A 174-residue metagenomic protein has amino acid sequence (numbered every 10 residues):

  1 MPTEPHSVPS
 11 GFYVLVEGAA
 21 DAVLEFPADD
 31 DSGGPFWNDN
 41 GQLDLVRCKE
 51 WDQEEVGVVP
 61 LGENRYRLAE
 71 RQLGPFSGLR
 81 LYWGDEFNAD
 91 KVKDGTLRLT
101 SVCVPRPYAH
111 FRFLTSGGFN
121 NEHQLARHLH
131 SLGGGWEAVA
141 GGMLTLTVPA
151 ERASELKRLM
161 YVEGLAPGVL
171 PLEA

Functional and structural regions predicted by a protein language model:
P2-W51: Extended boundary segments
P9-S10, V102-G117, L144-L146: Short glycine-/aliphatic-rich beta-strand segments at the starts of folded cytosolic domains
L61-Q72: Short, structured beta-strand/loop micro-motifs enriched in basic residues and often containing a Trp
V92-V104: Short, Lys/Arg- and Gly-enriched loop/turn segments at beta-strand edges
F119-A174: Helix-rich terminal scaffold detector
